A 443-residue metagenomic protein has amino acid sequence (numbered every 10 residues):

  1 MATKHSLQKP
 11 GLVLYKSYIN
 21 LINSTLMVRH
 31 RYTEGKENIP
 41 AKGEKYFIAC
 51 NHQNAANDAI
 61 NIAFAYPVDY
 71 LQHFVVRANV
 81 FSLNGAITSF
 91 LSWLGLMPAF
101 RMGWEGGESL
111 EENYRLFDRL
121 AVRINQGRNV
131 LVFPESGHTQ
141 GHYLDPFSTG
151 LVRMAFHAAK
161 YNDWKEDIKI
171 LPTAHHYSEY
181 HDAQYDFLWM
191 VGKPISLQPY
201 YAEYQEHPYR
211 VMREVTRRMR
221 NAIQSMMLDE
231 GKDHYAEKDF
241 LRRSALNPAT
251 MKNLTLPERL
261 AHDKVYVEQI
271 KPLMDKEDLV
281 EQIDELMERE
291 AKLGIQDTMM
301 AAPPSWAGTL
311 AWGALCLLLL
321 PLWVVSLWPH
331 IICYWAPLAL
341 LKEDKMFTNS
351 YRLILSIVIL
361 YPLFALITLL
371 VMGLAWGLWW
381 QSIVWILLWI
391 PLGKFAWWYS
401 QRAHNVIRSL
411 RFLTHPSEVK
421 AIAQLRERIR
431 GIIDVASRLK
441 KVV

Functional and structural regions predicted by a protein language model:
T3-R210, W323-V443: Soluble catalytic domains of membrane acyltransferases
G150, E214, C316: Short, well-structured alpha-helical interface segments that form or flank functional binding sites
R210-A301: Long, charge-rich alpha-helical interaction segments
E268-K342: Membrane-proximal, non-transmembrane alpha-helical segments
